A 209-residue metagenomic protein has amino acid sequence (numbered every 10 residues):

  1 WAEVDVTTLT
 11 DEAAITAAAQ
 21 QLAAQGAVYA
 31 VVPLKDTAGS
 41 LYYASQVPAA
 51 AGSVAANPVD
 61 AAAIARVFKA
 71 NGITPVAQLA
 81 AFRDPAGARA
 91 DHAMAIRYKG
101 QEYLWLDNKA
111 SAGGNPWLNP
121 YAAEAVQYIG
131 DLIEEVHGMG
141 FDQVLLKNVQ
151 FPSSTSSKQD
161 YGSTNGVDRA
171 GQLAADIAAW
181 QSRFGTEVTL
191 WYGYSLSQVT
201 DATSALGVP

Functional and structural regions predicted by a protein language model:
W1-A18, L22, Y192: Boundary/entry segment of secreted carbohydrate-active catalytic domains
W1-L9, S45-P58, A112-Q127, S163-D168: The substrate-binding groove and active-site-proximal loops of carbohydrate-active enzymes, especially glycoside
E3, L9, F82-E134: Active-site-adjacent "subsite" loops/lids of carbohydrate-active enzymes
V6-A14, T37-S40, V54-A55, D84-P85 (+1 more regions): Acidic-and-aromatic substrate-binding clefts and catalytic sites of carbohydrate-active enzymes
A13-L41, E135-K147: Catalytic domains of carbohydrate-active enzymes, especially glycoside hydrolases
A44-G52, D84-K109, P152-N165: Aromatic- and acidic-residue-enriched segments that line the glycan-binding/catalytic groove of carbohydrate-active
A63-F82, I133: Substrate-binding cleft of carbohydrate-active enzyme catalytic domains
T74-D84, V144-V149, V167-G207: Aromatic-lined carbohydrate-recognition surfaces of secreted/lumenal glycan-active proteins
